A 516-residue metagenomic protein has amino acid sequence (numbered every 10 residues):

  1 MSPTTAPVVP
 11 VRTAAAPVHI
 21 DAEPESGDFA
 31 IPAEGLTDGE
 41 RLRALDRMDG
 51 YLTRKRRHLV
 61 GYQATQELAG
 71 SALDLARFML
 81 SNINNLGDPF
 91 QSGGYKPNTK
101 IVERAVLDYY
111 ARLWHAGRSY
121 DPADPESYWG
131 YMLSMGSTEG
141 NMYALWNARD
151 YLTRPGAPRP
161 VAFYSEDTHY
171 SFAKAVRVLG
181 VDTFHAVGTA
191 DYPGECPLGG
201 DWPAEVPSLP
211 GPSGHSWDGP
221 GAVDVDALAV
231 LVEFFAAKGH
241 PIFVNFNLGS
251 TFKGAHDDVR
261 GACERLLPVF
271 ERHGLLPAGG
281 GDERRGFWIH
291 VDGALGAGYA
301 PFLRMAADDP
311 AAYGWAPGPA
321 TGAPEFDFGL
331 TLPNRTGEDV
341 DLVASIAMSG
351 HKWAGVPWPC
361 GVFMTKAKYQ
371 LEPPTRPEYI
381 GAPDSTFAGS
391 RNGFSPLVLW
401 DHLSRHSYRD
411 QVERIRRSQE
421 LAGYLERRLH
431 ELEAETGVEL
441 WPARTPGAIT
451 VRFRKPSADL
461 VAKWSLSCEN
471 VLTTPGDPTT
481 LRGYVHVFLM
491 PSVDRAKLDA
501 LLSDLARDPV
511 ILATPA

Functional and structural regions predicted by a protein language model:
M1-Y128, R482-F488, S492, L505: N-terminal entrance/gating region of PLP-dependent enzymes' catalytic architecture
R43-A44, D49-G50, P158, A173 (+4 more regions): Conserved C-terminal alpha-helix-loop-beta "cap" of PLP-dependent enzymes that closes/shapes the active-site mouth
T53, R112-D124, T153-G156, L429-P442: Surface-exposed helix-capping loop/turn segments at secondary-structure junctions
L86-Y95, Y120-L133, G156-P160, D201-G214 (+5 more regions): Glycine- and acidic
P97, I101, E139, V223 (+6 more regions): Conserved active-site and cofactor/substrate-binding residues in soluble primary-metabolism enzymes
N98, V102, L133-G140, Y164 (+3 more regions): Secondary-structure capping and boundary motifs in well-ordered enzyme cores
L107-H115, W146-R149, R177, W400: Amphipathic, well-packed alpha-helical segments that form the structural scaffold of globular domains
E126-Y128, M132, G136-K368, E372: Conserved PLP-enzyme active-site core in the AAT-like
